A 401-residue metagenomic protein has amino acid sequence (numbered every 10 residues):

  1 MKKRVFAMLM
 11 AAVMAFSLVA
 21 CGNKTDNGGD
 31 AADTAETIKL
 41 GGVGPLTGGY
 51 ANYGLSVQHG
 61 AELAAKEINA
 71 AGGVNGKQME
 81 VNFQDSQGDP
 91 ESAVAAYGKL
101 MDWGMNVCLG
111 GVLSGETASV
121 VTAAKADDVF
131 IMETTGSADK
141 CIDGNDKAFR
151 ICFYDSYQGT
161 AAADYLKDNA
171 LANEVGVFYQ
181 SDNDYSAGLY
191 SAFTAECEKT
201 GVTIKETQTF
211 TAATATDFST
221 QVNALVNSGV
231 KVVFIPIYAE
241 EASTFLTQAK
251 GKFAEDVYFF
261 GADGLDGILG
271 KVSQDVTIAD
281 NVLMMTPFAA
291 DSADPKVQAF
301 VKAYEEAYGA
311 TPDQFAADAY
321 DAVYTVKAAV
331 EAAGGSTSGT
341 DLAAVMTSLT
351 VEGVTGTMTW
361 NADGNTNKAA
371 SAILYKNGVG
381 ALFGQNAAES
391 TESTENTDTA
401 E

Functional and structural regions predicted by a protein language model:
M1-K39, A70, A387-E401: Short, low-complexity disordered leader/linker segments with a strong preference for bacterial N-terminal type II
T25-D30, N52-H59, A71-I142, F210-T216 (+3 more regions): Beta-alpha junction/loop-to-helix N-cap segments that form part of ligand/metal-binding clefts
T34, I38-E62, Q84-E91, V112-L113 (+3 more regions): Extracytoplasmic "Venus flytrap"
A96, D127-D164, D168, A289: Extracellular glycoside hydrolase catalytic/binding regions
L100-V112, I131-T134, G176-Y179, G229-A239 (+3 more regions): Periplasmic-binding protein-like
A148-T209, V232: An alpha-beta-alpha
A249-Y320, G380-A381: Extracellular/periplasmic periplasmic-binding protein-like sensory domains
E306-A316, K327-V379: Segments of small-molecule ligand-sensing domains
